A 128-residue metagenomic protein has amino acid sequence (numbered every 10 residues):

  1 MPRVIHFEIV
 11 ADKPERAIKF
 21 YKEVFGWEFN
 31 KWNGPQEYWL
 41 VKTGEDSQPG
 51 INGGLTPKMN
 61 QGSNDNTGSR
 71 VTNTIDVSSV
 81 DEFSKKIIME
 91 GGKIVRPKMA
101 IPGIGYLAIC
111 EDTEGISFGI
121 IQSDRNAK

Functional and structural regions predicted by a protein language model:
M1-I18, R70-I75, Q122-K128: N-terminal beta-strand motif that seeds the catalytic metal site of vicinal oxygen chelate
P2, I9, E23, N30 (+1 more regions): Vicinal oxygen chelate
R3, Q36-E37, I51, S69-V71: A generic structural signal for short beta-strands and their flanking turns/coil linkers
E8-G50: Core segments of cupin and vicinal oxygen chelate
D46-P49, Q61, V80-D81: Short, charged/polar surface micro-motifs in flexible loops or helix N-caps
G50-P57: A short, structured beta-strand/loop element
N66-E90: Mid-chain, well-packed structural core segment of small domains
